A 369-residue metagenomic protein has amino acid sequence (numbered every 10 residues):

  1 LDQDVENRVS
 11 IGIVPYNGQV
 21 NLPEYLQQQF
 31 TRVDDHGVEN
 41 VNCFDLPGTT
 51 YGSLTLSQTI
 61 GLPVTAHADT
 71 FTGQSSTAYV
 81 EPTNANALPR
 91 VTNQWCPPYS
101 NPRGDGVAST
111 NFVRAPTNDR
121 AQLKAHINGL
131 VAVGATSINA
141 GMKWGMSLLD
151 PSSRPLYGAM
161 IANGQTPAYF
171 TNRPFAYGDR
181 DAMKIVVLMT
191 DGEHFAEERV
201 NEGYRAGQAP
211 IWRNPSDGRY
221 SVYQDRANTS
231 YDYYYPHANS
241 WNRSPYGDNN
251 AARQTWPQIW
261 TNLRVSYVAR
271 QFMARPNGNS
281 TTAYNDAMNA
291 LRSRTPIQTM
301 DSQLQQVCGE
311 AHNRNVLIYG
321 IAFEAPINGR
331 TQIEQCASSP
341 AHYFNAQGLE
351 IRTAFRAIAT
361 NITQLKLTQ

Functional and structural regions predicted by a protein language model:
L1-Q3: An active-site-proximal "capping" alpha-helix that borders the catalytic cofactor pocket
N7-I11, A182-I185: Envelope-exposed proteins and targeting segments
V9, V14-P23: Short, conserved secondary-structure transition motifs
I13, G145, A337: Residue-level signature of catalytic and energy-coupling elements of molecular machines, predominantly ATP/GTP-dependent
I13-P15, L188, G320-A322: Structural beta-sheet core signal
N17-Q19, G192, A322-I327: Short beta-alpha junction loops
L22-Y319: Acidic, Ser/Thr/Gly/Pro-rich low-complexity segments that form flexible
L304-Q369: Von Willebrand factor A/integrin I-like adhesion domains
